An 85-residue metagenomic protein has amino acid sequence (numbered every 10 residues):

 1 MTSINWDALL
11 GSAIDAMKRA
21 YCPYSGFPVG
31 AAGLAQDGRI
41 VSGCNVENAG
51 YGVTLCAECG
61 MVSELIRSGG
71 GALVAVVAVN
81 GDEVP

Functional and structural regions predicted by a protein language model:
M1-R19, S68-P85: C-terminal binding/interaction regions
M1-S3, L10, G30, G43-N48: A generic short-segment signal for beta-strand/edge and adjacent turn/coil regions
Y21-Y24: Short Gly/Pro-enriched turn/cap motifs at secondary-structure boundaries
G26-A35: Short beta-strand scaffold segments in enzyme catalytic cores
S42-P85: Zn2+-dependent cytidine deaminase-like catalytic core
